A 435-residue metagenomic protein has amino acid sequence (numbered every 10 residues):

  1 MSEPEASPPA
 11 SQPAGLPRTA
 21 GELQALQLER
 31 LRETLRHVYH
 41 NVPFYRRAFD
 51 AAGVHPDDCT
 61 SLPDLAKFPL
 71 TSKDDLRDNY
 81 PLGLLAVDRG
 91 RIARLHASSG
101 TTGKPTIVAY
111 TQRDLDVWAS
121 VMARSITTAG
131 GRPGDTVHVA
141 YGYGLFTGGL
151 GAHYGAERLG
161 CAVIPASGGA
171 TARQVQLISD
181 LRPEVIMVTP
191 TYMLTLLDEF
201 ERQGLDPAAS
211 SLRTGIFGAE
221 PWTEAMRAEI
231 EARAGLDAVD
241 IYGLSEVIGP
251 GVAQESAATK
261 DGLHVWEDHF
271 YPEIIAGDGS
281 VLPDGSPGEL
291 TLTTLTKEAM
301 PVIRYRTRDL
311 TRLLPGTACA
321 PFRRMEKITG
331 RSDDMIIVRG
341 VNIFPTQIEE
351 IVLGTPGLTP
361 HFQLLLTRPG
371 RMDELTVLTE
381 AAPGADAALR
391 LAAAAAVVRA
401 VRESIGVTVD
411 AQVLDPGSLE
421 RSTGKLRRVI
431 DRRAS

Functional and structural regions predicted by a protein language model:
M1-A97, T102-S120, R124-T128, R132 (+5 more regions): Nucleotide 5′-phosphate-binding alpha/beta core
S2-A14, F68-V239, V247, G251-T259 (+1 more regions): Active-site phosphate/ATP/adenylate-binding loop shared across adenylate-forming ligases
T136-V139, T291, L378: Short, well-ordered beta-strand segments
V163, A238, P272, F362-L364 (+1 more regions): Generic structural signal for residues in well-ordered beta-strands
I186, L295-I405, G424: AMP-binding/adenylate-forming catalytic core of the ANL superfamily
S210, W266-H269, R331: Short, solvent-exposed loop/turn segments at the edges of secondary structure
W222-T317: Conserved AMP-binding/adenylate-forming
